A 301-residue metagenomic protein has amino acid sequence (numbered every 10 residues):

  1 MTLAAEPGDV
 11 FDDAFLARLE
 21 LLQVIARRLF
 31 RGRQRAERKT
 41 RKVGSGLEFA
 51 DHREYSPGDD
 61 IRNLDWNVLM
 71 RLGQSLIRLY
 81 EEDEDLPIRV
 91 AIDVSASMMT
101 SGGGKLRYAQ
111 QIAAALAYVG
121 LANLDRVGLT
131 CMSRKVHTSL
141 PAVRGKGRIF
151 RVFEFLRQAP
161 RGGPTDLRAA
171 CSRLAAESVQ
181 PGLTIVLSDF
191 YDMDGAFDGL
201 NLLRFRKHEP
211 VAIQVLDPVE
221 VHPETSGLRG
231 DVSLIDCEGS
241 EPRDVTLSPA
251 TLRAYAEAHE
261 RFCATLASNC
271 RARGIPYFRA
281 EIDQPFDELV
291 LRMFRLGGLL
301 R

Functional and structural regions predicted by a protein language model:
M1-R41, A176-G182, D192-D194, D198-R301: Von Willebrand factor type A / integrin I
M1-V143, L183-S188, M193-D194, L202 (+2 more regions): An amphipathic, basic-hydrophobic helix/alpha-beta surface used to engage anionic, phosphate-rich ligands or surfaces
S56-D59, G73, V136, G163 (+3 more regions): Residue-level detector of flexible, active-site-proximal loop/helix-junction positions within diverse enzyme catalytic
Q74-I77, A169-R173, F197-D198: A generic local structural motif
R107, R161-R168, E257-E260: Conserved phosphate-coordination/catalytic loops
Q111, A115, T165-S172, A264 (+1 more regions): Short, contiguous clusters of charged residues that form electrostatic/catalytic patches at enzyme active sites, used
Q111-Y118, E154-R157, S172-A175, N201: A broadly conserved amphipathic alpha-helix scaffold signal in soluble, globular proteins
R148-G182, D194, L216-D217, V221: Von Willebrand factor
